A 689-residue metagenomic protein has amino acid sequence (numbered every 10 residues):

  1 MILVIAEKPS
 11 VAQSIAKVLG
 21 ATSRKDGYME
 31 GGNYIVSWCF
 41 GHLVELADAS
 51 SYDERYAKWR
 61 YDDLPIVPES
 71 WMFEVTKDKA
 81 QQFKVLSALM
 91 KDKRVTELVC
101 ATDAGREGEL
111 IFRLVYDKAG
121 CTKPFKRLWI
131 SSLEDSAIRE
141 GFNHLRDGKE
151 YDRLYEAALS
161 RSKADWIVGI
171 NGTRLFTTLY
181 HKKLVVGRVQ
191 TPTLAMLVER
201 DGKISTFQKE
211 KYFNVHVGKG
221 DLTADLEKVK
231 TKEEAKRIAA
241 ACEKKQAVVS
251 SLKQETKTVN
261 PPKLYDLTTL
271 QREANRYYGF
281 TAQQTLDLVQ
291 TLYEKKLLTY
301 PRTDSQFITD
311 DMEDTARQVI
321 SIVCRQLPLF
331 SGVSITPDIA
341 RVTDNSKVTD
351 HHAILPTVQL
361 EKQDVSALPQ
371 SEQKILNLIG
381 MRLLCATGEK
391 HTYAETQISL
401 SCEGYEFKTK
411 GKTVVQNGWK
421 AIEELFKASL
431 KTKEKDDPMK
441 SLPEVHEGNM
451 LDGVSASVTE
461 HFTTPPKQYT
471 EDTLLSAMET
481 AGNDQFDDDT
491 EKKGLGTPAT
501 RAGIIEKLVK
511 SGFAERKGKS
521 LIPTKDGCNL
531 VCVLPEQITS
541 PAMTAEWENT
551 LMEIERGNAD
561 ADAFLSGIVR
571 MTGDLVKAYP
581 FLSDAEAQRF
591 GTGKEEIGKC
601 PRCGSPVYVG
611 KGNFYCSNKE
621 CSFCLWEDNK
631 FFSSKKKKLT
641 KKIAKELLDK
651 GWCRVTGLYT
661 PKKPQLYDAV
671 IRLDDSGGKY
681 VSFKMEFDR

Functional and structural regions predicted by a protein language model:
M1, A101-A104, H181-K183, Q254-K263 (+3 more regions): Conserved short loop/turn motifs at secondary-structure junctions
M1-S162, W166, V454, P465: Intrinsically disordered, low-complexity regulatory segments
I2-L3, M90, T173, T206 (+2 more regions): Basic, low-complexity terminal or inter-domain segments flanking catalytic cores
P9-A16, N33-V36, F40, T76-S87 (+18 more regions): Amphipathic alpha-helical transducer elements in NTP-driven molecular machines
K93, D135-V217, Q254-T258: C-terminal or mid-to-C-terminal helical accessory/interaction module adjacent to the motor/catalytic core
K149, K232-Y265, Q271, A542: Metal- or metallocofactor-binding catalytic centers and their adjacent structured scaffolds across diverse enzyme
D221-T223, K253-Q254, C324: Phosphate-rich ligand and nucleic-acid binding surfaces
